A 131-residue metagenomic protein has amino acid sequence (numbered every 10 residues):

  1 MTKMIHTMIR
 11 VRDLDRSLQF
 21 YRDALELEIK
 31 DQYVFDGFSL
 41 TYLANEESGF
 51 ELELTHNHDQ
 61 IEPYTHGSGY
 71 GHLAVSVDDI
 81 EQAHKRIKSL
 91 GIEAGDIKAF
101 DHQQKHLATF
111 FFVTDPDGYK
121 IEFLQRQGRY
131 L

Functional and structural regions predicted by a protein language model:
M1-L18, Y70-V75, L124-L131: N-terminal beta-strand motif that seeds the catalytic metal site of vicinal oxygen chelate
M8-E51: Core segments of cupin and vicinal oxygen chelate
F20, I80-R86: Short amphipathic alpha-helices within nucleic acid-binding modules
G37, G69, L107: Exposed loop/turn and edge beta-strand positions of beta-sandwich/beta-sheet ligand-binding modules
E46, T55-N57, R126: Generic beta-structure capping elements
E47-F50, D59-I61, D78-I80: Short, charged/polar surface micro-motifs in flexible loops or helix N-caps
V75, H84-L131: Vicinal oxygen chelate
